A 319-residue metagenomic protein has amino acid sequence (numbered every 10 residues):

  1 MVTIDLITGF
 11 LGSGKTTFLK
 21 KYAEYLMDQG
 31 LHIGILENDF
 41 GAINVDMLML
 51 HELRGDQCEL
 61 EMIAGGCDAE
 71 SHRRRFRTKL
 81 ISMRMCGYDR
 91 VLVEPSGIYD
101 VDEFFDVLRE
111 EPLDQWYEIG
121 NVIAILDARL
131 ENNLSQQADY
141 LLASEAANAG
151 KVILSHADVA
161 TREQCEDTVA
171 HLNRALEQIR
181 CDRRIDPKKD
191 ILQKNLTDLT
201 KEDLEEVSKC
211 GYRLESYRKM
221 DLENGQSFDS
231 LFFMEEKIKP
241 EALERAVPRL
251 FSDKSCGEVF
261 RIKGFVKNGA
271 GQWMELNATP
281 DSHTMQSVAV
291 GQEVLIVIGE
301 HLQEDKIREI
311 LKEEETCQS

Functional and structural regions predicted by a protein language model:
M1-V2, G291-Q292: A short, charged/proline- and glycine-enriched loop that marks the coil->beta-strand transition at the N-terminal
V2-T8, S13-S135, Y140: Nucleotide-state-sensitive switch-loop elements of NTP-binding domains
A42, N148-K151, V159-G291, L302-D305 (+1 more regions): C-terminal accessory "lid"/substrate-recognition subdomains
L92-V93, K151-L154: Short glycine-rich or small-residue beta-strand-to-loop segments that form or flank ligand, phosphate, metal/Fe-S
P95-I98, Q136-A143, A147, V159-E166: Short, amphipathic alpha-helical segments
E111-Y117, L142-S144, V169-Q178: A short alpha->loop->secondary-structure connector
A124, S155-D158: Internal, well-ordered alpha/beta segment that forms a basic, Gly-enriched binding/recognition surface
